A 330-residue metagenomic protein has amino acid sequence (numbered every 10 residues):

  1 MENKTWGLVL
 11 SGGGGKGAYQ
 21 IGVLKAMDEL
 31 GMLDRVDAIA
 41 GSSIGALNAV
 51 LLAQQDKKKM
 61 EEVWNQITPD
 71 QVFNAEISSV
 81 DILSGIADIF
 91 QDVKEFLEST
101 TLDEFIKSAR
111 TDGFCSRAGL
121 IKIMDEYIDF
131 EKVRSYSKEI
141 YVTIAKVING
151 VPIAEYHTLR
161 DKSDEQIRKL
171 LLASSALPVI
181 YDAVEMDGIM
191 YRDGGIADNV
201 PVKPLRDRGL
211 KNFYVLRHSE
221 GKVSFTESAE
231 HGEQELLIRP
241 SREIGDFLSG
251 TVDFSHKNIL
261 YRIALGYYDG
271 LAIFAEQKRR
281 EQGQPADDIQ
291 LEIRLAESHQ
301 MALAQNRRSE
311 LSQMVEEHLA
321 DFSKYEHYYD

Functional and structural regions predicted by a protein language model:
M1-S42, V50-D330: Patatin-like phospholipase
